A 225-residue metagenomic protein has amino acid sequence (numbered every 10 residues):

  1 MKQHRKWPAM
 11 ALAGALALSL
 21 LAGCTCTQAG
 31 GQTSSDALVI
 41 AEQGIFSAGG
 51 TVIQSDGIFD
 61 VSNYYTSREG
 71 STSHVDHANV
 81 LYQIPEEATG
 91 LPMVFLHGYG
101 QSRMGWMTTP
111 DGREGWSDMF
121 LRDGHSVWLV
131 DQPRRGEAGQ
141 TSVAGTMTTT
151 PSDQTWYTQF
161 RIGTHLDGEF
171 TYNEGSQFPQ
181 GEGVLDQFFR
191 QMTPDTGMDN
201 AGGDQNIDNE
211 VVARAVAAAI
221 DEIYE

Functional and structural regions predicted by a protein language model:
K2-A11: Bacterial N-terminal signal peptides that target proteins for export
C24-C26: N-terminal Sec signal peptide cleavage junction
G31-A88: N-terminal cap/lid segment of alpha/beta-hydrolase-fold proteins
G90-G98: Short beta-strand element of the alpha/beta-hydrolase
H97-T109: Active-site glycine-rich loops that stabilize anionic/oxyanionic intermediates across multiple enzyme folds
R113-G139: Conserved alpha/beta-hydrolase
Q154-N206: Extended, charge-rich helix/loop segments that form flexible, surface "patches" used to engage negatively charged
N209-E225: Conserved acidic catalytic loop of the alpha/beta-hydrolase fold
